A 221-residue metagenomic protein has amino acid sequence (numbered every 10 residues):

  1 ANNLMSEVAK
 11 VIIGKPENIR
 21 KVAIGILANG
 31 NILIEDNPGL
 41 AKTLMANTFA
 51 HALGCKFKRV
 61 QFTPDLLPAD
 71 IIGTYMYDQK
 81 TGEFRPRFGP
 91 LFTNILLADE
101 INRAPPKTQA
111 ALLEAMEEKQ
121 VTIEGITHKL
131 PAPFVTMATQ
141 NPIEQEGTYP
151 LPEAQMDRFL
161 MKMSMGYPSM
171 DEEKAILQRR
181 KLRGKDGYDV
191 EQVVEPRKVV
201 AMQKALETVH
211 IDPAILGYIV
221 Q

Functional and structural regions predicted by a protein language model:
A1-N18, V209-H210: Dynamic helix-loop-helix/coil hinge segments at AAA+ ATPase domain boundaries and subdomain interfaces
K21-I24, Y77-L97: Conserved alpha-helical scaffold flanking the Walker A/P-loop in AAA+ ATPase domains
A23-T63: Walker A/P-loop
C55, Y149-G166, R183-Y188: A short helix-turn-beta junction within AAA+ P-loop NTPase domains corresponding to the substrate/partner-engaging
Q61-L66, L160-E172, G187-V193, V209-I211: Conserved AAA+ ATPase "SRH/arginine-finger" region at the nucleotide-binding site
R85-N94, I123-Q140, L151-L160, S164: AAA+/SF3 P-loop NTPase mechanochemical coupling elements
F92-E117, P131, E146-M156, Y167-A175: Conserved AAA+/SF3 P-loop NTPase catalytic/coupling segment centered on the Walker-B
K181-Q221: Basic, amphipathic alpha-helical bundle interface domains used for macromolecular binding and assembly
